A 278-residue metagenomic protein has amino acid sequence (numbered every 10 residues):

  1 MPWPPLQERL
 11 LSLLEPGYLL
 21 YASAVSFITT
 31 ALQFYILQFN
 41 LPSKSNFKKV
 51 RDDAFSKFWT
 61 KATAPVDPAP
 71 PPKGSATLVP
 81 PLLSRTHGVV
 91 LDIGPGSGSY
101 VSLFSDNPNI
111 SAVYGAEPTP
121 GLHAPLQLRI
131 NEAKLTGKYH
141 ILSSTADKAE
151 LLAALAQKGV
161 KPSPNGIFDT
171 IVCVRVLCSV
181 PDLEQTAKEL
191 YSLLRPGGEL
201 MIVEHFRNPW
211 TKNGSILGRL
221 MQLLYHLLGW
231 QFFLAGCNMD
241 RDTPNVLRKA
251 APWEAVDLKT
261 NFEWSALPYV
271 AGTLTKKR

Functional and structural regions predicted by a protein language model:
P2-K48: N-terminal auxiliary segments of SAM/dcSAM-dependent transferases
V50, F58-T60, P65-V66, I110 (+1 more regions): C-terminal alpha-helical "lid/dimerization" subdomain adjacent to the S-adenosyl-L-methionine
F58, P65-V89, S97-L103, N107: Conserved alpha-helix/loop element of class I SAM-dependent methyltransferases that forms part of the SAM/SAH-binding
L91-Q157: Class I SAM-dependent methyltransferase SAM/SAH-binding core
E150-I171: A short acidic, Gly/Pro-enriched loop at the edge of an enzyme's catalytic core that lines a small-molecule cofactor
F168-D182: A short SAM/SAH-binding and catalytic strip from SAM-dependent methyltransferases
E184-P196: A short glycine-rich, Lys/Arg-flanked "PGG" loop and its adjoining helix->strand segment in the class I
V270-R278: C-terminal lobe and adjacent flexible extensions of AdoMet/dcAdoMet transferase-like proteins
